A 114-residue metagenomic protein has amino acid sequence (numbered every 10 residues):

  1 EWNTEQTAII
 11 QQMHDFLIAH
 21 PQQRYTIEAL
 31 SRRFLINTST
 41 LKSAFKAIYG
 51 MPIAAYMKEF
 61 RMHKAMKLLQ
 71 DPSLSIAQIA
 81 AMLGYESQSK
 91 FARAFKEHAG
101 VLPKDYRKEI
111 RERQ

Functional and structural regions predicted by a protein language model:
E1-A8, L17-I18, F34: Accessory, usually C-terminal, subdomains that scaffold auxiliary metal cofactors
Q11-A19, R24-E28, A47-E86, K108-Q114: Terminal helix-turn-helix DNA-binding modules in bacterial transcription factors
A29-I36: Helix-turn-helix
R33, M82-L83, H98: Residues within the alpha-helical elements of helix-turn-helix
S39, S89, K104: Key DNA-contact positions within bacterial/archaeal DNA-binding proteins
L41, F45, K90-F91, F95: Short hydrophobic/aromatic patch on the recognition helix
